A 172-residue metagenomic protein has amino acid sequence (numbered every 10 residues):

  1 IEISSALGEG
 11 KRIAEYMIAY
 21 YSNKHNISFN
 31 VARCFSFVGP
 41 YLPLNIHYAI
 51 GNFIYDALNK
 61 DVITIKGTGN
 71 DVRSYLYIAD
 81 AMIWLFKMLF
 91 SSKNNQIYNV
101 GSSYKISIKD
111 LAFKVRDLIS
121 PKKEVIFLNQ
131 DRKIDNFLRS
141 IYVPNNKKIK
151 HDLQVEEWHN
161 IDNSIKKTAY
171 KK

Functional and structural regions predicted by a protein language model:
I1-V31, S36, L42-I46: Catalytic helix-loop patch of NAD(P)-dependent Rossmann-fold dehydrogenases
S5, Y48, N52, N99 (+1 more regions): Amphipathic alpha-helical recognition patches that constitute DNA-binding helices
R12-A19, G51-I54, I83, K109: Conserved active-site helix of classical SDR/Rossmann-fold NAD(P)-dependent CH-OH oxidoreductases
P40-Y41, D152: Residues that scaffold the ATP/ADP-binding catalytic core of kinase and kinase-like folds
Y41-N45, F137-S140: Short, solvent-exposed loop/turn segments at secondary-structure boundaries
H47-Y48, V143: Short, conserved loop/turn and helix-capping segments at secondary-structure boundaries that abut family-defining
A57, D61-K172: C-terminal substrate-binding subdomain of Rossmann-fold SDR/epimerase-dehydratase oxidoreductases
